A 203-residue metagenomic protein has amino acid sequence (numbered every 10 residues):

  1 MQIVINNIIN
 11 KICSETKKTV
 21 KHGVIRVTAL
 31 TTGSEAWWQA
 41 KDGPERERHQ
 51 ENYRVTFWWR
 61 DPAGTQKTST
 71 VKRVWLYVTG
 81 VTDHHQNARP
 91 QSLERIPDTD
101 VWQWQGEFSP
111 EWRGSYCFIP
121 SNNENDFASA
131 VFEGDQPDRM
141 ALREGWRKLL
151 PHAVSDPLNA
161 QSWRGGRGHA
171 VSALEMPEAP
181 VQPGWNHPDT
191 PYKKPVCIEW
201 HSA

Functional and structural regions predicted by a protein language model:
M1, M140, M176, I198-W200: Detector for methionine-enriched segments
M1-W58: Non-catalytic, glycine-rich low-complexity segments
T28, K41, R48-E111, I119-Y192: Aromatic-rich carbohydrate-binding modules that target alpha-glucans
K193-A203: A short loop-to-beta-strand scaffold at the N-terminal edge of the catalytic core in hydrolase folds
